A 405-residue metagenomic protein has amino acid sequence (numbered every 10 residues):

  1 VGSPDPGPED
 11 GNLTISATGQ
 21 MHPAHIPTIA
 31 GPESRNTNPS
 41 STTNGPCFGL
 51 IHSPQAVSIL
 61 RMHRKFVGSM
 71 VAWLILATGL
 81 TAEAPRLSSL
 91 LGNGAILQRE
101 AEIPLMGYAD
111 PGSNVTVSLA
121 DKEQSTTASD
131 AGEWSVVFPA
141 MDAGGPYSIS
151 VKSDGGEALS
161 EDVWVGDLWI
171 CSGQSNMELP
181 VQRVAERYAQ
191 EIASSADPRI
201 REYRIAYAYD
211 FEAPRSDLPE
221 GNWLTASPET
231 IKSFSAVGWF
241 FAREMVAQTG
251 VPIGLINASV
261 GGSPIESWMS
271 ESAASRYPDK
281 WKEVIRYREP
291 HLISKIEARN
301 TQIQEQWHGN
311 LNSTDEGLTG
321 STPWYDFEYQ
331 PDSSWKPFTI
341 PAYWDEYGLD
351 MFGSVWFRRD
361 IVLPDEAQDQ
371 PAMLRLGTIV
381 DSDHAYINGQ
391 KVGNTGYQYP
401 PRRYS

Functional and structural regions predicted by a protein language model:
L13-S16, P23, S34-R35: Short, low-complexity intrinsically disordered segments enriched in A/P/G/S/L with frequent Arg, especially at protein
G68-G79: Bacterial N-terminal signal peptides
A84-V165: Ser/Thr-rich low-complexity repeats and stalk/linker segments
M106, W335, I361-G389: Aromatic-lined ligand-binding clefts that engage carbohydrates, nucleic acids, or primary amines
D121-G144, T378, H384-S405: Beta-strand-rich ligand-recognition modules
S148-S233, V251-I253: N-terminal beta-rich core of secreted/periplasmic extracellular enzymes
R204, R215-N222, A226-T230, R288-A372 (+1 more regions): Extended carbohydrate-recognition surfaces in non-catalytic/accessory domains of CAZymes and lectin-like proteins
E271-I296: Acidic, His- and aromatic-enriched active-site or binding-groove loops in soluble protein domains that engage sugars
